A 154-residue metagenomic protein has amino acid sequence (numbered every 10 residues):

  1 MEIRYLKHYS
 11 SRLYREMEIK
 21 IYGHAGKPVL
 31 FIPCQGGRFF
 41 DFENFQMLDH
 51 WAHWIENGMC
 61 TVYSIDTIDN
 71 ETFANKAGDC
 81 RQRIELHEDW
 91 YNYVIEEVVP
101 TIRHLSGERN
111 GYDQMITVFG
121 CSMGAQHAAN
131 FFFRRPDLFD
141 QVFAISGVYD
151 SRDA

Functional and structural regions predicted by a protein language model:
M1-A154: Non-catalytic cap/lid and distal C-terminal segments of serine-dependent acyl enzymes
